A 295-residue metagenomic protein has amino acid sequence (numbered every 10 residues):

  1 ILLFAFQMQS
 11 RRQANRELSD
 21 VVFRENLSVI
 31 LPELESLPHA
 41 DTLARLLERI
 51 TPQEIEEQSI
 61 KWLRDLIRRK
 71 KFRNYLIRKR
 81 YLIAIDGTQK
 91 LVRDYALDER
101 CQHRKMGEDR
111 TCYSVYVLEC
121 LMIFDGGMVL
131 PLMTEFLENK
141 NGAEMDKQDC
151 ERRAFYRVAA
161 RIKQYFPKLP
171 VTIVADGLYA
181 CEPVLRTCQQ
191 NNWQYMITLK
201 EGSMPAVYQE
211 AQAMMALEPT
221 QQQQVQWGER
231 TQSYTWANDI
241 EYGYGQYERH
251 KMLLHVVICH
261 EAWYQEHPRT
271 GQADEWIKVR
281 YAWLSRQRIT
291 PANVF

Functional and structural regions predicted by a protein language model:
I1, A14, H39, L43 (+6 more regions): Short, conserved catalytic/metal-binding motifs centered on acidic residues
I1-P38: Gly/serine-rich nucleotide phosphate-binding loop at the start of the catalytic core of nucleotide/ADP-ribose-handling
R11-F23, K61-L63, L132-N139: Short alpha-helical "patches" and their helix-cap loops
A44-G126: Active-site-proximal, Lys/Arg-enriched surface segment that forms a nucleic-acid-binding/basic interface patch
Q89-L91, F136-E138, Y179, E201-S203: Active-site-proximal loop/turn and secondary-structure-junction residues that shape catalytic pockets, frequently
K105-P170: Electropositive, glycine- and tryptophan-enriched low-complexity nucleic-acid-binding patches
M145-V207: Domain-level cores of phosphate- or acyl-group-handling catalytic modules
Q194-F295: An anionic, glycine-rich sequence signature occurring as long contiguous blocks
